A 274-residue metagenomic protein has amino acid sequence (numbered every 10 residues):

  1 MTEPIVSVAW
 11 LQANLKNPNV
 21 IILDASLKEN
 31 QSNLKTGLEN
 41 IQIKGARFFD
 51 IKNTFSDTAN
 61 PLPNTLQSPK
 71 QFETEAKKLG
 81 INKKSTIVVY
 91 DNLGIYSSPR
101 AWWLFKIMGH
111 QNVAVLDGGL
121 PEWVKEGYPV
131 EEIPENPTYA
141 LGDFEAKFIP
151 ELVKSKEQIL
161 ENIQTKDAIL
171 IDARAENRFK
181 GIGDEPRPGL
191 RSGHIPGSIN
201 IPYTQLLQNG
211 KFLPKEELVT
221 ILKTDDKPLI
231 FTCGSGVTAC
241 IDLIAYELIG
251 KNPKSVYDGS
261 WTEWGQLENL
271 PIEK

Functional and structural regions predicted by a protein language model:
M1-S7, D57, P121-G193, N269-K274: Active-site neighborhoods of enzymes that stabilize oxyanions during catalysis
A9, A13-T36: Hydrophobic alpha-helical membrane-insertion signals
S56-S85, I199-L229: Helix-loop module immediately N-terminal to the HCX5R catalytic loop in PTP-like cysteine phosphatase domains
P63-N162, G193, T238-K254, D258-S260: Thiolate-centered catalytic microenvironments shared by cysteine-dependent enzyme domains
R191-I201: Gly/Ser/Thr-rich active-site loops/lids in small-molecule metabolic enzymes that frequently grip phosphoryl groups
C233: Short cysteine clusters
W264: Active-site-adjacent helical/loop segments in soluble small-molecule enzymes
